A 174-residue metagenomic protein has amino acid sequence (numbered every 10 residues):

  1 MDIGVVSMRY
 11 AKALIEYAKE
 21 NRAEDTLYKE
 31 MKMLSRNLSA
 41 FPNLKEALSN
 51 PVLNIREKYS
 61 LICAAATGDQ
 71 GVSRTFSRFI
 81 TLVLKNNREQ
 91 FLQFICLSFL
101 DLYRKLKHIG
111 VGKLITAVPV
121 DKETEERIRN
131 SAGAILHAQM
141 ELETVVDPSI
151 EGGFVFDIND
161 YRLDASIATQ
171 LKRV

Functional and structural regions predicted by a protein language model:
M1-V174: Elongated, mostly alpha-helical coiled-coil "stalk/stator" tethers of large membrane protein machines
